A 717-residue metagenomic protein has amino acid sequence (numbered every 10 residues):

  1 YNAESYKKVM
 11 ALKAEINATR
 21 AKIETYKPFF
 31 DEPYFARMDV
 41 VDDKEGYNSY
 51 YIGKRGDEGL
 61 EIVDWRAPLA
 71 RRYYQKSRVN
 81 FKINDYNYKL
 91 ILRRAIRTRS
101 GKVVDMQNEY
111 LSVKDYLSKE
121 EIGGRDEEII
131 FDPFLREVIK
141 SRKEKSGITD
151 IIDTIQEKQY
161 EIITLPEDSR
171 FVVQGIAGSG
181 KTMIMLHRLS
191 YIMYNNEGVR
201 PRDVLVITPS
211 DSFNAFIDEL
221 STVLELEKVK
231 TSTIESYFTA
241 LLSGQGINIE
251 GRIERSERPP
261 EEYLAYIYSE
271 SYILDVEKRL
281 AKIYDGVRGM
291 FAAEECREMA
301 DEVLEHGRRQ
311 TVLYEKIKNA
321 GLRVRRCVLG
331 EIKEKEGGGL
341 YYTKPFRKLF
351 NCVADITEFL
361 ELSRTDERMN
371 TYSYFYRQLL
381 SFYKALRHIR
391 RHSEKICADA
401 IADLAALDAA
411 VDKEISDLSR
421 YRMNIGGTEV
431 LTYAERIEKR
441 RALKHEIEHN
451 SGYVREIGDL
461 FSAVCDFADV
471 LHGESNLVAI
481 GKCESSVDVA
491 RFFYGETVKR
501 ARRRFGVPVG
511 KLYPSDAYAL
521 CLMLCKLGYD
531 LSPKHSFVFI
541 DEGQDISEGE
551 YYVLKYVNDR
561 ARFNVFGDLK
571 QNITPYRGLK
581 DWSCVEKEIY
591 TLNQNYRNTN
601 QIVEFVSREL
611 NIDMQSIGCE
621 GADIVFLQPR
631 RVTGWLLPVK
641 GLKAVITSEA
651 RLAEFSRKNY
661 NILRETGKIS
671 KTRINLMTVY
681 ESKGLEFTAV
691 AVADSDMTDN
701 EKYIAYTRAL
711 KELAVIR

Functional and structural regions predicted by a protein language model:
Y1-E161, A402, A406, E414: Extended, charged low-complexity regulatory segments
D31, R99, V103, E109 (+4 more regions): P-loop NTPase Walker
R37, D105, V172, I184 (+4 more regions): A structural signal for short, well-ordered beta-strand segments and their strand-loop junctions that often border
W65-P68, G180, H187, D699: Short, contiguous, well-ordered secondary-structure segments
Q107, E277-L280, G458, C465 (+3 more regions): Short, amphipathic alpha-helical segments that act as regulatory/interfacial helices in nucleotide-processing proteins
K143, G147, Y268, Q594-Y596: Catalytic cores of large soluble enzymes that bind and process phosphate-bearing ligands
M193-F539, Q544-V553, A561, K570 (+1 more regions): Alpha-helical nucleic-acid-binding subdomain of P-loop helicases immediately C-terminal to the Walker A/P-loop
R202, D211-A215, E219-E227, S232-T239 (+3 more regions): Conserved helicase motor core of SF1/SF2 NTP-dependent helicases
